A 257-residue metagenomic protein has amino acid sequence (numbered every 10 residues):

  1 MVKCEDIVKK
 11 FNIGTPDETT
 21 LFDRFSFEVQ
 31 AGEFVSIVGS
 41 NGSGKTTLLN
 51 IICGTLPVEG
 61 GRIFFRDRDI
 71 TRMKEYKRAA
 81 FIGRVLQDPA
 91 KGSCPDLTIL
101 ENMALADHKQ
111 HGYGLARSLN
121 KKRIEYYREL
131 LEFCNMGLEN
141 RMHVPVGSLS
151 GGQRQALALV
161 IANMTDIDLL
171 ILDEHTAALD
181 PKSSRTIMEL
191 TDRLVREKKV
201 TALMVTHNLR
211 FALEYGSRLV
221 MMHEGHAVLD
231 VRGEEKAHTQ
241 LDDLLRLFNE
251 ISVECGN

Functional and structural regions predicted by a protein language model:
M1, K10-R24, K74: A short, flexible loop at the N-terminus of ABC-type nucleotide-binding domains that lies
V38-S40: The feature captures the beta-strand-to-loop junction immediately N-terminal to the Walker
C53: Helix-to-loop junction immediately C-terminal to a conserved catalytic motif
G61-D69, L229-V231: Conserved ABC transporter NBD signature motif
D69-G83, D88-K91, Y113-A116, N120 (+1 more regions): ABC ATPase NBD coupling module
T206-H207: H-loop/switch region of ABC-family ATPase nucleotide-binding domains
H226-E250: Conserved beta-strand-loop-alpha-helix hinge in the C-terminal portion of ABC ATPase nucleotide-binding domains
